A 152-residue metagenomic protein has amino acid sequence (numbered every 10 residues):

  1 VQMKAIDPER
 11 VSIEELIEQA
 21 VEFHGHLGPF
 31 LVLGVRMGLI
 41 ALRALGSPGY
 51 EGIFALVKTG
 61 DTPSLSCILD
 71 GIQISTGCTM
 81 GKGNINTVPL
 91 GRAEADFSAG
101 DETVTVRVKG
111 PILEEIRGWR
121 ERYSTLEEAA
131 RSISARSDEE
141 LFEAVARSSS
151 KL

Functional and structural regions predicted by a protein language model:
Q2-L27, L31-L152: Non-transmembrane, aqueous-exposed alpha-helical and coiled segments at domain scale
